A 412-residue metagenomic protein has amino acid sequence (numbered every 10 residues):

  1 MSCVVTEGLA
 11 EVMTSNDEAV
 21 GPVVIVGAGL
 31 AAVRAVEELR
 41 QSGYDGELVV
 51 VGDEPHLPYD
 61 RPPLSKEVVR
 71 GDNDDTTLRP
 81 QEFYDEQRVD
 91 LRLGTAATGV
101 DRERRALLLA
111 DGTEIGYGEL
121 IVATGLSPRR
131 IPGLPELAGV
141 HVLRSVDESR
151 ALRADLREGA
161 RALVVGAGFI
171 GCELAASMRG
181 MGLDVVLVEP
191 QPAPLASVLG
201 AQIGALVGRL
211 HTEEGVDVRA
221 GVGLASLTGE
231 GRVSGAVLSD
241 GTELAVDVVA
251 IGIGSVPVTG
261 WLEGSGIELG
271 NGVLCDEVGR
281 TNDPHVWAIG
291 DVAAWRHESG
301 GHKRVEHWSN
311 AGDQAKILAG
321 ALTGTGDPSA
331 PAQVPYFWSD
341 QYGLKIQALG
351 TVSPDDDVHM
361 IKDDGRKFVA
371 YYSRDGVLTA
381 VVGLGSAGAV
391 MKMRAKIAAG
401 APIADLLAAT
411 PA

Functional and structural regions predicted by a protein language model:
G8-V24, R79-L163, V237-S239, V248-G252 (+2 more regions): FAD-binding core/adjacent interface of flavoenzyme oxidoreductases
M13-D90, A175-V198, K392: Beta1-alpha1 glycine-rich phosphate/pyrophosphate-binding loop at the start of Rossmann-like nucleotide-binding domains
T14, E18-P22, Q41, V292-A387: Mid-to-C-terminal Rossmann-like scaffold of FAD/NAD(P)H-dependent oxidoreductases
G27-L30, R144, V165-G168: Glycine-rich Rossmann-fold phosphate-binding loop(s) that bind the pyrophosphate of adenine dinucleotide cofactors
D45-E47, L91-D111, I115-G116, M181-E277: A Rossmann-like FAD-binding core segment of flavoenzymes
A138-G159, G231-V237, E243-D313, I317: FAD-site-proximal beta/loop scaffold in flavoenzymes
A151-L199, I203: Rossmann-like NAD(P)H-binding beta-loop-alpha module
A387-I403: A short, polar/charged loop-to-alpha-helix boundary motif
